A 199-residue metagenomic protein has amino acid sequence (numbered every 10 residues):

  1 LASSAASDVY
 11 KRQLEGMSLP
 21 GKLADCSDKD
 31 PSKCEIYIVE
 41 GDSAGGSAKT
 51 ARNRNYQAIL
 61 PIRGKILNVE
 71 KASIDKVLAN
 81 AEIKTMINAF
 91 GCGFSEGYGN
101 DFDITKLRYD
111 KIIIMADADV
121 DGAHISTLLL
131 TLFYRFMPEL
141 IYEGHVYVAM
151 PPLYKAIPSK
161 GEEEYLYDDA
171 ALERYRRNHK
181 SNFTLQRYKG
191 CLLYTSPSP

Functional and structural regions predicted by a protein language model:
L1-A6, Y10, Y194-P199: Single conserved hydrophobic/aromatic residue that forms the stacking wall/gate of nucleotide- or nucleobase-binding
S4-A72, D101-I104, D110-K111: GHKL-family ATPase ATP-binding module
P20, A51-Y56, K76, T127-L132 (+2 more regions): Short secondary-structure boundary/capping segments
C26-K29, G45, K65, M86-G93 (+3 more regions): Conserved, well-folded catalytic cores of nucleic-acid-processing and energy-transducing macromolecular machines
Y37-G46, V120, H124, L192-S196: Conserved phosphate/anionic-ligand binding catalytic regions in large, soluble enzymes, centered on
I66, V77-I83, E96-M150: Conserved structured catalytic cores and adjacent interaction surfaces of nucleotide-binding/hydrolyzing enzymes
V146-E164: Short, conserved secondary-structure transition motifs
D169-L193: C-terminal or mid-to-C-terminal helical accessory/interaction module adjacent to the motor/catalytic core
